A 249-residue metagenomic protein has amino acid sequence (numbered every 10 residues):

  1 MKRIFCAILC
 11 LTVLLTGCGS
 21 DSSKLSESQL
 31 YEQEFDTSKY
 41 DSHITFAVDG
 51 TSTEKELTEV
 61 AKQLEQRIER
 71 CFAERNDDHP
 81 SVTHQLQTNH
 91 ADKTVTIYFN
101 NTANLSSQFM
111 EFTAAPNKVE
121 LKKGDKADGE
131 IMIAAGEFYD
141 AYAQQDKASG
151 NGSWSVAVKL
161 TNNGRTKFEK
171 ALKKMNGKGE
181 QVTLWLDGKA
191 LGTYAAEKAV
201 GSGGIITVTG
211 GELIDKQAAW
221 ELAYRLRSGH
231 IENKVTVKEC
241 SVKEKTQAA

Functional and structural regions predicted by a protein language model:
M1-T16: Sec-dependent bacterial lipoprotein signal peptides
V13, C18-A249: A structural signal for conserved, well-ordered secondary-structure elements that form binding/interaction cores
